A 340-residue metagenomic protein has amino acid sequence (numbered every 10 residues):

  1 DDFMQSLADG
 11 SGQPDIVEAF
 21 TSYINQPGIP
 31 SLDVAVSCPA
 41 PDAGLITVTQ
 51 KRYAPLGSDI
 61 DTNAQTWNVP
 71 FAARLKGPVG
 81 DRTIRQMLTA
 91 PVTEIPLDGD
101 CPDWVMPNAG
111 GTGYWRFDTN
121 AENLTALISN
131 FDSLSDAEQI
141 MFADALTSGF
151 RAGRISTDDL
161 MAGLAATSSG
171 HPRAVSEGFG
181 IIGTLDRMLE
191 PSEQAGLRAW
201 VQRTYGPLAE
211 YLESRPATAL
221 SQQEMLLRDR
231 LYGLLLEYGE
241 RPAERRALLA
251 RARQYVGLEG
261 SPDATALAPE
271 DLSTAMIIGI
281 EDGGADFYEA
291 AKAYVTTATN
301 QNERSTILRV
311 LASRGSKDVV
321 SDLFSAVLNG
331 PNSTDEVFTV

Functional and structural regions predicted by a protein language model:
D2-Y53: Gly/Pro-rich turn-and-neighbor structural signature
A40-T49, G57-Q65, R74-R85, E94-V340: Long, ordered, helix-rich scaffold segments
N68: Anion-recognition interface
M87-T89: Short linear interaction motifs
